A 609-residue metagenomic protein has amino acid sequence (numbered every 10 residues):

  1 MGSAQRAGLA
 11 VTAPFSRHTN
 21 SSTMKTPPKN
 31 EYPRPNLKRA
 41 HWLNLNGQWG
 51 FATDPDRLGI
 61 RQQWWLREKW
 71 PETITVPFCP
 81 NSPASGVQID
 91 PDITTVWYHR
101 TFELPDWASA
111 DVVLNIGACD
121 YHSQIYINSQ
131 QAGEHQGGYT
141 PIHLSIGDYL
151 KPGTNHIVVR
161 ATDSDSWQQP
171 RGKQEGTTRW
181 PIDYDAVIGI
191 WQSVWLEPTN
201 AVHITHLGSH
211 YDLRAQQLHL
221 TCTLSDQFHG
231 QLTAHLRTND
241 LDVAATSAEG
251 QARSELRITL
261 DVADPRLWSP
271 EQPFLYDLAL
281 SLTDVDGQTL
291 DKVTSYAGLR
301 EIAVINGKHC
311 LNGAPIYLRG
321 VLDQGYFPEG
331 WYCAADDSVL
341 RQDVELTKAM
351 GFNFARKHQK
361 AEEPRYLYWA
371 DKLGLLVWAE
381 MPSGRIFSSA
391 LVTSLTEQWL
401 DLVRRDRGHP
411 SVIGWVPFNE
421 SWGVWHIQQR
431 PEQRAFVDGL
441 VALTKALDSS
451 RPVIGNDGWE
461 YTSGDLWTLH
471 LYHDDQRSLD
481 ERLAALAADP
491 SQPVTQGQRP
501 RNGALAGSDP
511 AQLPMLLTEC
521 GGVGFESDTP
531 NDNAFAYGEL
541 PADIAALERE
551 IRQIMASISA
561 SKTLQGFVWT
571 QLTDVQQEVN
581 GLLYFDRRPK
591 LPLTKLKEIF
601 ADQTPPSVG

Functional and structural regions predicted by a protein language model:
P14-S85, R160, S164-Q169, Q174 (+2 more regions): Accessory carbohydrate-binding/adhesion or oligomerization-edge regions at the termini of glycan-active proteins
E31-N36, H41, G50-D56, Q88-H203 (+4 more regions): Accessory beta-strand-rich segments of carbohydrate-active enzymes
L37-R61, C119, A186-G189, L196 (+6 more regions): Substrate-binding clefts and catalytic carboxylate motifs of secreted carbohydrate-active enzymes
W49, S129, V194, Y276 (+5 more regions): Conserved, mostly hydrophobic/aromatic
I125-I127, Q217-A248, L256-I258, L278: Beta-strand-rich binding/interaction modules
Y139-G147, S166-T177, D183-Y184, K292 (+3 more regions): Active-site mouth of glycoside hydrolases
L144-D148, I258-P273: Signal that preferentially marks extracellular ectodomain short beta-strand elements of beta-sandwich modules
P198-F228, Q603-G609: Surface beta-strand/loop "capping" patches
